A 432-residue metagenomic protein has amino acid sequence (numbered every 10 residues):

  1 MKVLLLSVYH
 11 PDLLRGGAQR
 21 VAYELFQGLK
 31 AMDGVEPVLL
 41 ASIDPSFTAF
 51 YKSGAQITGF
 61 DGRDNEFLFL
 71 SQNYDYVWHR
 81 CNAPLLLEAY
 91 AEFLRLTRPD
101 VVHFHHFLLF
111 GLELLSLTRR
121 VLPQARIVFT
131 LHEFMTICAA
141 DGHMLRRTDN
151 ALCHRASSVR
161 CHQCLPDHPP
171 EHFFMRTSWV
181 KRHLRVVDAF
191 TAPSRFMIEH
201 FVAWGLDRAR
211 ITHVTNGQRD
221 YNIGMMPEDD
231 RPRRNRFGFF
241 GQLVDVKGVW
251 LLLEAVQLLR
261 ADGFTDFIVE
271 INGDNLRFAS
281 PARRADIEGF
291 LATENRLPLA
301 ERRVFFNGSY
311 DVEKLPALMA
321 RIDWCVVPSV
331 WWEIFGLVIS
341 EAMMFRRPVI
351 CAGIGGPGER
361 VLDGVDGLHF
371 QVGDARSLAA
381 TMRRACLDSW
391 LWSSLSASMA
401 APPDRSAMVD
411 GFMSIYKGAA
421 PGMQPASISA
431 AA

Functional and structural regions predicted by a protein language model:
P11-D12, A31-P84, Y90-F93, D274-F278: N-terminal strand-loop element at the rim of the active site of nucleotide-sugar-dependent glycosyltransferases
M135, A151-A189: Membrane-proximal helix-turn-helix segments that form the acceptor-binding/catalytic region of lipid-linked
D230-K247, L253-V256, E270: Conserved donor-binding/catalytic core segment of Leloir-type glycosyltransferases
I268-G289: Glycosyltransferase donor-sugar binding loop
R283-E313: Nucleotide-activated donor-binding/catalytic signature segment of Leloir-type glycosyltransferases, i.e., the conserved
A320-I334, R347: Acidic donor-binding loop of glycosyltransferase active sites
D363-G364, L368-A375, R384-W390: Conserved acidic donor-binding segment of nucleotide-sugar-dependent glycosyltransferases
D366, W390-R405: A short, well-ordered alpha-helix in the C-terminal region of glycosyltransferases
